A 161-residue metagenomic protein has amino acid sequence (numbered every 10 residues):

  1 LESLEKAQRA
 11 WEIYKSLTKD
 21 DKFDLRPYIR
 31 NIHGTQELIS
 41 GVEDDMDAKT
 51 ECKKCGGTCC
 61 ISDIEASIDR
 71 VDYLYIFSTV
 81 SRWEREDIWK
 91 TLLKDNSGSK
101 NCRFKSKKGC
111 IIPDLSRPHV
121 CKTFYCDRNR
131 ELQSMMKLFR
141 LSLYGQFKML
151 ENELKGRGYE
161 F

Functional and structural regions predicted by a protein language model:
L1-F161: Hydrophobic scaffolds flanking metal-cofactor catalytic centers in soluble metalloenzymes
